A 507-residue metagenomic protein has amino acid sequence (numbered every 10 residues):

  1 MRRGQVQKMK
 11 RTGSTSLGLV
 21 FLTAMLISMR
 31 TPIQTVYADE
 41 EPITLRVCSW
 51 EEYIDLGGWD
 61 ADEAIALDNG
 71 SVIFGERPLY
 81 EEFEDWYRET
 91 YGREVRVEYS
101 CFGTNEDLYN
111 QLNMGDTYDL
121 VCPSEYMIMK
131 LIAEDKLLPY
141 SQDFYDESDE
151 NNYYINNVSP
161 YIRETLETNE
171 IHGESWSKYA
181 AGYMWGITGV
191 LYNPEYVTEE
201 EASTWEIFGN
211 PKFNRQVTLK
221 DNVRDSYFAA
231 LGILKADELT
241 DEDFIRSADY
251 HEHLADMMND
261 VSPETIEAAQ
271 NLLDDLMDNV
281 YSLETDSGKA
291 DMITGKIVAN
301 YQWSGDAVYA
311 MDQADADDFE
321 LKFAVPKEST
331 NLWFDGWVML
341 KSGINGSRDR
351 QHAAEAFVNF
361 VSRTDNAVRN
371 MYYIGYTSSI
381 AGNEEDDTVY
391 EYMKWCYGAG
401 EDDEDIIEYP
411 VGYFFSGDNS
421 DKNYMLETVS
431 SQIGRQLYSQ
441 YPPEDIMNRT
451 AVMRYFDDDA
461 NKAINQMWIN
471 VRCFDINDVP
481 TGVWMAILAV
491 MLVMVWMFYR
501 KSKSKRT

Functional and structural regions predicted by a protein language model:
M29-E40: Sec-dependent signal peptide cleavage junction
E40-K130, E134: Early extracytoplasmic/lumenal segment of secretory-pathway proteins
E94, G103-Y109, M129-W185, E199-E206: Hinge/lid segment of periplasmic solute-binding proteins
D146-N152, Q270-D274, D317-K341: Periplasmic-binding protein-like
I207-V223: Short loop->beta-strand "edge-of-pocket" segments that line small-molecule binding or catalytic clefts across diverse
L219, S226-A230, E238-K322: Ligand-binding pocket segment of bilobal, Venus flytrap-like solute-binding proteins
M339-Y441, L492-V493: Mature extracytoplasmic/periplasmic domains
S416-T507: Conserved C-terminal helix/tail region of periplasmic/extracytoplasmic solute-binding proteins
